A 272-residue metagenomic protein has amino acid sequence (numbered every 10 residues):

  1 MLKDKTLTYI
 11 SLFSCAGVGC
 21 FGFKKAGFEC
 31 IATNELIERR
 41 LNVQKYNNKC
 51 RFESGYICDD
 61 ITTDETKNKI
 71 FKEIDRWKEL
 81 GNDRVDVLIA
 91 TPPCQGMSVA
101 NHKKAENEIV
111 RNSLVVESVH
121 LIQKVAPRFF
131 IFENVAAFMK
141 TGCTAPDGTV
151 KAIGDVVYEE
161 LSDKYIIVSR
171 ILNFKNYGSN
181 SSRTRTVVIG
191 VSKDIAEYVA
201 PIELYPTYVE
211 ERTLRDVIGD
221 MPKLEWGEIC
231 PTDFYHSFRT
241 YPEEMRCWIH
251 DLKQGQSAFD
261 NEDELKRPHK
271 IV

Functional and structural regions predicted by a protein language model:
L2-A126, A136-K140, T144-V150: Core alpha/beta nucleotide-donor-binding catalytic domains of modification enzymes
E73-R84, Q95-V272: Class I S-adenosyl-L-methionine
